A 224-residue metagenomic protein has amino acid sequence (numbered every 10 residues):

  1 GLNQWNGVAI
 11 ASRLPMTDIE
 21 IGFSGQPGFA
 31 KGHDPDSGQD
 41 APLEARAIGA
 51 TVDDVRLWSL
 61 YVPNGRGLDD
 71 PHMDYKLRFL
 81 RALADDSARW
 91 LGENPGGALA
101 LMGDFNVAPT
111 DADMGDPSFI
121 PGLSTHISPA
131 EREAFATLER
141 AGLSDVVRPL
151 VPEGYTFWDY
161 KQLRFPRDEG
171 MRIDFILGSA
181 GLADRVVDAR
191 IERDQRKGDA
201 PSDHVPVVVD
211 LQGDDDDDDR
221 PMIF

Functional and structural regions predicted by a protein language model:
G1, G38-D40, F165-D168, K197: Short Gly/Pro-enriched turn/cap motifs at secondary-structure boundaries
G1-G67: Structured beta-strand-rich core segments of catalytic domains in phosphoester-bond hydrolases
L2-V8, P109, D217-F224: N-terminal, active-site-proximal structural segment of metallo-dependent hydrolase catalytic domains
Q4-I19, R164-R185, L211-Q212: Conserved beta strand-loop-helix elements of the APE1-like EEP
R56-Y75, D116-E131: Active-site-proximal loop/helix segment associated with metal-binding centers of metalloenzymes
L68, A108-P109, K197: Active-site environment of divalent metal-dependent phosphoester hydrolases
F79-I173, P221-M222: Metal-dependent phosphoesterases centered on the DNase I-like endonuclease/exonuclease/phosphatase
R190-F224: Surface polyanion/phosphate-binding segment centered on an Asp-His-Pro turn
